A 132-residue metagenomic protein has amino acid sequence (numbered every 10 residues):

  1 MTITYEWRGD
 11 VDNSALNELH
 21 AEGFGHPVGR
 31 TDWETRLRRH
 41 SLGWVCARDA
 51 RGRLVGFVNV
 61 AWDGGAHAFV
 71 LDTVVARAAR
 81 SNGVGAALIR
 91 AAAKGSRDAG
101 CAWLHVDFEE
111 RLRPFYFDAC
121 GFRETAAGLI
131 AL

Functional and structural regions predicted by a protein language model:
M1-D32, C46-R51: Short amphipathic alpha-helix that is part of the acyltransferase structural core
R8, L71, D107-F108: Small/polar loops that bind or transfer phosphate-bearing groups
V11, G65, E110-P114: Short alpha-helical
D32-R51, V55-V74: A conserved beta-strand-loop-helix scaffold within acyl/acetyltransferase catalytic domains
A79, G83-A91: Conserved acetyl-CoA pyrophosphate-binding loop and the N-cap/start of the following alpha-helix in GNAT-like
A86, D98, A102-W103, E109-L132: Conserved active-site alpha-helix within GNAT-family acetyltransferase domains
